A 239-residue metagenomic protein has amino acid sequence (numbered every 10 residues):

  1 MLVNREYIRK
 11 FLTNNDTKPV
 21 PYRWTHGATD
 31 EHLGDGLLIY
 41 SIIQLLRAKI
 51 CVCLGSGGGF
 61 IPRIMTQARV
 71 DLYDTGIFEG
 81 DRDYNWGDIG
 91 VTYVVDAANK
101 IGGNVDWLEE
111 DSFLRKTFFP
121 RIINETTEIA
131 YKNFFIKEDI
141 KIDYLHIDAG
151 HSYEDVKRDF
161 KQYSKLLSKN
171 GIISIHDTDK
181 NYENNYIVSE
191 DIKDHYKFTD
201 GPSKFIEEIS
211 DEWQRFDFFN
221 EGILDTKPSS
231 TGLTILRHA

Functional and structural regions predicted by a protein language model:
M1-V3, H238-A239: Non-catalytic N-terminal targeting/anchoring module and adjacent flexible stem/linker that precedes the structured
L2-L46: Class I SAM-dependent methyltransferase Rossmann-like catalytic core, especially the SAM/SAH-binding loop
D30, Y40-A239: S-adenosylmethionine/decaboxylated-SAM
